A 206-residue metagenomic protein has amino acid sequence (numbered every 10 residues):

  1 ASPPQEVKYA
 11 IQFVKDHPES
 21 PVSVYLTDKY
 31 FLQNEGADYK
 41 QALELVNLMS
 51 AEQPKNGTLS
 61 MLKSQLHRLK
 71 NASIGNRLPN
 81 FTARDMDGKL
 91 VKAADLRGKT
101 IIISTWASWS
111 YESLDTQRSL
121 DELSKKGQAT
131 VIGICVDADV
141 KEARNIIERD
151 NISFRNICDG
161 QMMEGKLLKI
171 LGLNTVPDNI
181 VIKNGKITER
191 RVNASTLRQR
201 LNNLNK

Functional and structural regions predicted by a protein language model:
A1-P54: Preference for long, solvent-exposed alpha-helical segments and helix-linker "stalks"
E19-S20, R97-K99, L173-V176: Active-site acidic short loop of glycosyltransferases
S60-A93, N203: N-terminal "domain-start" segment that seeds a small globular fold
R97-S119: Conserved redox-active cysteine motifs that mediate thiol-disulfide chemistry, especially di-cysteine Cys-X(1-2)-Cys
I102-I103, V131, N179: Hydrophobic beta-strand anchors of alpha/beta hydrolase catalytic cores
E112-D150, M162-L168: Structural microenvironment flanking redox-active thiols in thiol-disulfide oxidoreductases
I152, D159-N205: Thiol/disulfide oxidoreductase modules built on the thioredoxin-like
